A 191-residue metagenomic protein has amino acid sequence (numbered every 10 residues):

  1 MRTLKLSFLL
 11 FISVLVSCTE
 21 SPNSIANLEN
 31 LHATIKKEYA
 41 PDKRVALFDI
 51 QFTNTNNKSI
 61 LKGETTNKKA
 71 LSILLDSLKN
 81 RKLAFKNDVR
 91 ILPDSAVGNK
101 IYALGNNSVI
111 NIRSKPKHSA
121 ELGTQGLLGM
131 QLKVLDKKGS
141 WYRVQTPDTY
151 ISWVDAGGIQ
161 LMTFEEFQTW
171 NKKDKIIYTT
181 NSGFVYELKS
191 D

Functional and structural regions predicted by a protein language model:
R2-L9: Sec-dependent signal peptide recognition, specifically the positively charged N-region followed immediately by
V14-S17: C-terminal motif of bacterial Sec signal peptides marking the signal peptidase cleavage site
T19-S21: Bacterial signal peptide processing site
N23-N56: Gly/Ser-centered flexible loop/linker motifs
L47-L75, S140-W141: Short glycine/threonine-rich beta-strand-turn micro-motifs
K58-I60, G123-A156, D191: SH3/SH3-like beta-barrel superfamily modules
I73-S95, Q145-D191: Boundary regions of SH3-family modules and the immediately adjacent low-complexity/disordered segments in eukaryotic
G105-Q131, Y178-D191: Beta-loop motif signature
